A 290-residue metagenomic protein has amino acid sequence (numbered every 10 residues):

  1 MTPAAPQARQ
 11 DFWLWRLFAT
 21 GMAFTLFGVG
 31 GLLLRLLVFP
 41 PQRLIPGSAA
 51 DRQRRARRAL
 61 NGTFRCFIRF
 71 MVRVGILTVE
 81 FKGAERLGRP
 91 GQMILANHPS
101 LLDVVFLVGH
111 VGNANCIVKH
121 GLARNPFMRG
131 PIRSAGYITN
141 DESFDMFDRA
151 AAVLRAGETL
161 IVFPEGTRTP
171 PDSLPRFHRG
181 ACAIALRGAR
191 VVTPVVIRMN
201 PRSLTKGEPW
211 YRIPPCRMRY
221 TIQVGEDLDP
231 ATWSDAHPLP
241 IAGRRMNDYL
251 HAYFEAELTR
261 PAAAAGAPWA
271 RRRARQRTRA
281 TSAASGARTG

Functional and structural regions predicted by a protein language model:
T2-Q10, L17, F144-G290: Non-catalytic C-terminal accessory region of glycerolipid acyltransferases and related lyso-lipid remodeling enzymes
A5-E80, G130: A transmembrane-helix-recognition feature enriched in membrane-embedded lipid enzymes and envelope glyco-/phospholipid
L36-G62, V74, G88-E142: Catalytic core of membrane glycerolipid acyltransferases/transacylases, capturing the structured, soluble-facing
M71-V72, I132, V153, A185: A generic structural signal for well-ordered alpha-helical segments
R73-F81, N140-F144, L204-G207: Short gly/ser/thr-rich secondary-structure transition/capping motifs
I76-T78, N113, S134, G157 (+1 more regions): A generic structural signal for alpha->beta connector loops
G83-L87: Glycine-rich helix-loop-beta junction characteristic of Rossmann-like nucleotide cofactor-binding loops
